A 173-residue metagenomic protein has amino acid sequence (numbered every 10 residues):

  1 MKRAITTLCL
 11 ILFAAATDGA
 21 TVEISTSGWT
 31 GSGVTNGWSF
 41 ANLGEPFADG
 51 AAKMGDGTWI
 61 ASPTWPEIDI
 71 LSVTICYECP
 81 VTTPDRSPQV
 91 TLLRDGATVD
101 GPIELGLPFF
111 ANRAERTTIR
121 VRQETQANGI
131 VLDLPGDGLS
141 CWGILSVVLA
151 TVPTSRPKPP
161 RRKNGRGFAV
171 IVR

Functional and structural regions predicted by a protein language model:
T6-A15: Bacterial N-terminal signal peptides
D18-N42: Extracellular carbohydrate-recognition regions
G50-D69, E115-T118: Short beta-strands within extracellular/lumenal beta-sheet-rich domains
W65-V73, Q126-A127: Extended extracellular/luminal ectodomain segments enriched in beta-structured repeat modules
D85-G96: Short, surface-exposed beta-strand/strand-loop-strand elements in extracellular ectodomains
G96-Q126: Extracellular carbohydrate recognition and processing domains and analogous Trp-centered ligand-binding platforms
V131-S140: Short beta-strand-plus-loop segments that form exposed binding edges in beta-rich domains
R156-R173: Enriched but not universal
